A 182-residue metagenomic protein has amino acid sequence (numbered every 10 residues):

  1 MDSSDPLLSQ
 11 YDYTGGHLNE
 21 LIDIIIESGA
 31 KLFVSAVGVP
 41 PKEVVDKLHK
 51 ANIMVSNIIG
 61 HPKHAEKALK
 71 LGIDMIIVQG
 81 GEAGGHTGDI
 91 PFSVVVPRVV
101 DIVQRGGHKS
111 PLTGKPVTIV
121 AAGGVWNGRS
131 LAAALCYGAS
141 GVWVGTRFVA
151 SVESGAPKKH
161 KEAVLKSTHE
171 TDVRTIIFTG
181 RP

Functional and structural regions predicted by a protein language model:
M1-L112: Active-site entrance/lid segments in N-terminal catalytic domains of soluble metabolic enzymes
V39, G124-W126: Residue-level detector of alpha-helix initiation sites
I58, V78-Q79, A122, V144-G145 (+1 more regions): Generic beta-sheet signal
D89-T118, W126-P182: Conserved active-site-proximal phosphate/metal-binding subdomains
